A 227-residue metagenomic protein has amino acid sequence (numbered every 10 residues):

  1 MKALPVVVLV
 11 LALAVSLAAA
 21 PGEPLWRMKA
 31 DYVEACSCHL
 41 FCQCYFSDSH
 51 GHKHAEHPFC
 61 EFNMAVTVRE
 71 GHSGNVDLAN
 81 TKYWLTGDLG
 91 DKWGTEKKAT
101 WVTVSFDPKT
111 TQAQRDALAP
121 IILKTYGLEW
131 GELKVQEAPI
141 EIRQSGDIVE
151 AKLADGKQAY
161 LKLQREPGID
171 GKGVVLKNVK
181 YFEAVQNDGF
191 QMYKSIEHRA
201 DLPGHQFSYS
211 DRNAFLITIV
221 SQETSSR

Functional and structural regions predicted by a protein language model:
M1-K2: N-terminal secretory signal peptides that target proteins for export/translocation
P5-S16: Bacterial N-terminal signal peptides
V15-E23: Sec/Tat signal peptide C-region and signal peptidase I cleavage site
E23-R227: Beta-strand-enriched cores of mature, soluble protein domains
